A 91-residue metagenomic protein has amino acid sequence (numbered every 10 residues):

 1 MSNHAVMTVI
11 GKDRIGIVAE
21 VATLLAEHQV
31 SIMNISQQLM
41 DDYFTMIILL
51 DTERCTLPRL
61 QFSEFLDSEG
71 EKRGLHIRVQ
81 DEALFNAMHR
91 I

Functional and structural regions predicted by a protein language model:
M1-I91: A conserved regulatory-domain signal marking ACT and ACT-like small-molecule sensing domains and adjacent regulatory
